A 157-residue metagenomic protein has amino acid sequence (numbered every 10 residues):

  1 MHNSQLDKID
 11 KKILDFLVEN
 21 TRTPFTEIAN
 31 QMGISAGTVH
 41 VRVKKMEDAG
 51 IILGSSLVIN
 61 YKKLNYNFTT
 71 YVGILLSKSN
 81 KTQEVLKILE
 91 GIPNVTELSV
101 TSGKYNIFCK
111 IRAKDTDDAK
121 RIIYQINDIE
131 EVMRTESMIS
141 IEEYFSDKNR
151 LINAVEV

Functional and structural regions predicted by a protein language model:
M1-V157: A compositional/biophysical signature of low hydrophobicity enriched in polar/charged and small residues
